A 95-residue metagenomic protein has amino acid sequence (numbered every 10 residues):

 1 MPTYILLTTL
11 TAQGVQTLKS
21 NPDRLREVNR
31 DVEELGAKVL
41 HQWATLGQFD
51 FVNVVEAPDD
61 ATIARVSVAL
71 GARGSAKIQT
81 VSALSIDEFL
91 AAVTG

Functional and structural regions predicted by a protein language model:
M1-E34, K38, T45-F49, L84 (+1 more regions): Short S/T/G/P-rich N-terminal loop/turn motif that feeds into the first structured element of a domain
I5-T9, W43-V66: Short, well-ordered beta-strand segments in beta-rich or mixed alpha/beta enzyme and ligand-binding folds
Q16, N53-V54, T80: Short N-terminal micro-motifs specific to bacterial/archaeal maturation and metal-cluster initiation sites
V39-Q42, I78-T80: Generic structural signal for residues in well-ordered beta-strands
A57-L84: An amphipathic, aromatic/His-enriched active-site/gating alpha helix that lines ligand/cofactor pockets
